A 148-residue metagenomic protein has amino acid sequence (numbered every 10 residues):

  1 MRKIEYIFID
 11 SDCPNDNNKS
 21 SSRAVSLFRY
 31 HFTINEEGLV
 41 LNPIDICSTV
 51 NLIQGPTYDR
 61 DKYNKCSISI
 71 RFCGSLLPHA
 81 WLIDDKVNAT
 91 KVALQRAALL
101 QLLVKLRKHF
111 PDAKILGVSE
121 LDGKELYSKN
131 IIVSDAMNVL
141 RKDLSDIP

Functional and structural regions predicted by a protein language model:
M1-A113: Active-site-adjacent loop/helix surface patches within enzyme catalytic domains that shape the substrate-binding cleft
D10, H109-I132: Acidic/histidine-rich, metal-coordinating catalytic segments
G123-P148: Short, low-complexity, polybasic intrinsically disordered segments
